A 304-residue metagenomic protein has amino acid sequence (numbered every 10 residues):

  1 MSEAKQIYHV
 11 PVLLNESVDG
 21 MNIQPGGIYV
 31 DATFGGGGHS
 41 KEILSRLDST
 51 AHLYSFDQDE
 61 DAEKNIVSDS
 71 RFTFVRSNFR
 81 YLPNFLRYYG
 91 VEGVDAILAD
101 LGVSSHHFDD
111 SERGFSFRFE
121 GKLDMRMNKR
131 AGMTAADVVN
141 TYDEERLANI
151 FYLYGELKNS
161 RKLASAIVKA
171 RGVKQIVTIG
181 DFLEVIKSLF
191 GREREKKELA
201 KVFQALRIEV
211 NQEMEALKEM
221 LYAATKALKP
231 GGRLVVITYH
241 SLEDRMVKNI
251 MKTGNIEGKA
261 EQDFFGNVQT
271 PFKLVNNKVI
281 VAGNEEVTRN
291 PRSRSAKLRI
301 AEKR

Functional and structural regions predicted by a protein language model:
M1-R304: S-adenosyl-L-methionine-dependent methyltransferase catalytic core, i.e., the SAM/SAH-binding region
